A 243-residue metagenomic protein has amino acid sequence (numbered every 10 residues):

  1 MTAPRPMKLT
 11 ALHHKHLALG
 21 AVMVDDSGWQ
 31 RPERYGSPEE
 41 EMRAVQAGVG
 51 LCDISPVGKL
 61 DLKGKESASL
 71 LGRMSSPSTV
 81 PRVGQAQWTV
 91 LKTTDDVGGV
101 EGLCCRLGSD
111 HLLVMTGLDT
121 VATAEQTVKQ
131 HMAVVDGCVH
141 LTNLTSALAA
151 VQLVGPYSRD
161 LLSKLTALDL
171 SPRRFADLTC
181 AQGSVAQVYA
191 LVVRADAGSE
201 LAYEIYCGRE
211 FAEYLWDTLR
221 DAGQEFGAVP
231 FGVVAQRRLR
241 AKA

Functional and structural regions predicted by a protein language model:
M1-A243: Basic, glycine/lysine-rich polyanion-binding surfaces/domains
